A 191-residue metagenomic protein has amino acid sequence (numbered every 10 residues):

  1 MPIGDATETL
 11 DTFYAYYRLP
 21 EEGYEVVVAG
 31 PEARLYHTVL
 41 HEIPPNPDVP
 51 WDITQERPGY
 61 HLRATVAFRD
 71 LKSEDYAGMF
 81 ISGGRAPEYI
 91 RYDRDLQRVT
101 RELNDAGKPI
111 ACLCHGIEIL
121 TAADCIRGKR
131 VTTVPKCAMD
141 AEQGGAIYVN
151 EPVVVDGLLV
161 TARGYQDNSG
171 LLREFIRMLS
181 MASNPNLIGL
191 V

Functional and structural regions predicted by a protein language model:
M1-A106, E118-R130, A138-V191: Extended, subdomain-level signal for the structured scaffold at the beginning of enzyme domains
I110-A111, V131: A short beta-strand/loop micro-motif in the catalytic core of glycosyltransferases that engages the nucleotide-sugar
C112-G116: Short, thiol/selenol-centered motifs that function as redox-active sites or metal-ligating centers
